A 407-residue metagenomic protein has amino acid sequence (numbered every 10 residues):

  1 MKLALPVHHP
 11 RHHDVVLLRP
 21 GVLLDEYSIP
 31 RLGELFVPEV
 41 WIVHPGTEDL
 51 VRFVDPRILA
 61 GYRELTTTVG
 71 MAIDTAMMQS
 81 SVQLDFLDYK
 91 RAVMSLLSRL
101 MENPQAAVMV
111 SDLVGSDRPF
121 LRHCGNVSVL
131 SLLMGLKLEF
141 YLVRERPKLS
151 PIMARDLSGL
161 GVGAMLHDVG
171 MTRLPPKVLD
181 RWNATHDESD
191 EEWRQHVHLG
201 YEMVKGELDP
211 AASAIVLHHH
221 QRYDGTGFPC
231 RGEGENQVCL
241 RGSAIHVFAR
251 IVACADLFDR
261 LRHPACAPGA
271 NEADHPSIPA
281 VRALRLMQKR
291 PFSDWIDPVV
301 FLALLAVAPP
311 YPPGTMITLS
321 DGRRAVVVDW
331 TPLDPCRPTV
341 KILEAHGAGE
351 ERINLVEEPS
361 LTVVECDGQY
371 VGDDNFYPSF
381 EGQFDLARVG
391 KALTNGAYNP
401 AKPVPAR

Functional and structural regions predicted by a protein language model:
M1-D88, Y370, N375-R407: Membrane-cytosol interface segments
G70-R407: Histidine- and acidic-residue-rich, metal-dependent catalytic cores
